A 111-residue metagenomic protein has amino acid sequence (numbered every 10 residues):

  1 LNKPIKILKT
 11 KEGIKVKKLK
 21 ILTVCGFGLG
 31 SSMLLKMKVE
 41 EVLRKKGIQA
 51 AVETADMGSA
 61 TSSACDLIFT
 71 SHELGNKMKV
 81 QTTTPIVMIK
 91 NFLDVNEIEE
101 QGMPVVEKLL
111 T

Functional and structural regions predicted by a protein language model:
L1-K15: Short, Lys/Arg-enriched N-terminal segments with co-localized hydrophobic residues within the first ~10-30 amino acids
I14-D56: Conserved active-site segments centered on acidic
L19, P85-T111: Ser/Thr/Gly-rich flexible loops in soluble cytosolic domains mediating phosphotransfer, phosphorylation
V52-E53, D66-S71: Short, hydrophobic beta-strand segments that form beta-sheet elements in well-ordered domains
D56-M57, S71-N76: Short, polar loop motifs at secondary-structure junctions
S63-A64, Q81-T83: Short, structured coil segments at secondary-structure junctions
K77-M78, E97: Glycine/Thr-rich phosphate-binding loops of Rossmann-like dinucleotide-binding domains
